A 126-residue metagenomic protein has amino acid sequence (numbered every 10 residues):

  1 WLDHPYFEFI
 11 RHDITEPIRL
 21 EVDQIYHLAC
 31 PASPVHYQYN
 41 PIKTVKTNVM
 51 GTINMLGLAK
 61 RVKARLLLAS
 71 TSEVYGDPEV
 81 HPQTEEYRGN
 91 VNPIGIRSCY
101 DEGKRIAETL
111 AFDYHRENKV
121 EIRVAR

Functional and structural regions predicted by a protein language model:
W1-R126: N-terminal Rossmann-like NAD(P)+-binding domain of SDR-like oxidoreductases, especially those catalyzing
